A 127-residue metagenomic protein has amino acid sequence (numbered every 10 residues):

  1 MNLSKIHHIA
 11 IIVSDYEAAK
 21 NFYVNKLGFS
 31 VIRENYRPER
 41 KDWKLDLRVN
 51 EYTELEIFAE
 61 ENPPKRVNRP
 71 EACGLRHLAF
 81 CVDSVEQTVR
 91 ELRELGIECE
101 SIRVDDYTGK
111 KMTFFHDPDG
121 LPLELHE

Functional and structural regions predicted by a protein language model:
M1-A18, L75-L78: N-terminal beta-strand motif that seeds the catalytic metal site of vicinal oxygen chelate
M1-N2, N35, D46, V89-E127: Vicinal oxygen chelate
I12-E54, E94: Core segments of cupin and vicinal oxygen chelate
F22, E86-E91: Short amphipathic alpha-helices within nucleic acid-binding modules
I32-E34, K41-W43, N62-N68, S101: A short, acidic/glycine-rich surface segment
K41, G74, G109: Exposed loop/turn and edge beta-strand positions of beta-sandwich/beta-sheet ligand-binding modules
N50-E54, N62-P63, V85-E86: Short, charged/polar surface micro-motifs in flexible loops or helix N-caps
E71-E86: Mid-chain, well-packed structural core segment of small domains
